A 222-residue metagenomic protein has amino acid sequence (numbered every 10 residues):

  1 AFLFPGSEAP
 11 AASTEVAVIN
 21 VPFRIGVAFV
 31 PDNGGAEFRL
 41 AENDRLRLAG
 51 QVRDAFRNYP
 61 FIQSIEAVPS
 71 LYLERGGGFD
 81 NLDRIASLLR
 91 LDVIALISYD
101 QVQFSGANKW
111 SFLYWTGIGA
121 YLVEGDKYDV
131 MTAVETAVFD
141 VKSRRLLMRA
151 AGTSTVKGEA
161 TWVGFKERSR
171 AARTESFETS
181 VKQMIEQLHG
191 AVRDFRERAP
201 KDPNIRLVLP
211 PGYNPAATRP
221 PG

Functional and structural regions predicted by a protein language model:
A1-I19, E124-E135, F139-G222: C-terminal/domain-edge helix-coil "capping" segments
E15, A41, I62, I94-S98 (+4 more regions): Aromatic-residue detector
V21-S105: N-terminal segment of the mature soluble domain
L40-E42, D80, K109-W110, T161-E167: Surface-exposed beta-strand edges and their flanking turn/coil or helix-capping segments
R45-L48, R84-A86, Y114-I118, T155-G158 (+1 more regions): Short, low-complexity, polar/charged sequence segments that are solvent-exposed and flexible
L48-G77, W110-T116, Y121, K127 (+2 more regions): Amphipathic repeat-derived elements
G76-K142: Surface-exposed short loop/turn segments
